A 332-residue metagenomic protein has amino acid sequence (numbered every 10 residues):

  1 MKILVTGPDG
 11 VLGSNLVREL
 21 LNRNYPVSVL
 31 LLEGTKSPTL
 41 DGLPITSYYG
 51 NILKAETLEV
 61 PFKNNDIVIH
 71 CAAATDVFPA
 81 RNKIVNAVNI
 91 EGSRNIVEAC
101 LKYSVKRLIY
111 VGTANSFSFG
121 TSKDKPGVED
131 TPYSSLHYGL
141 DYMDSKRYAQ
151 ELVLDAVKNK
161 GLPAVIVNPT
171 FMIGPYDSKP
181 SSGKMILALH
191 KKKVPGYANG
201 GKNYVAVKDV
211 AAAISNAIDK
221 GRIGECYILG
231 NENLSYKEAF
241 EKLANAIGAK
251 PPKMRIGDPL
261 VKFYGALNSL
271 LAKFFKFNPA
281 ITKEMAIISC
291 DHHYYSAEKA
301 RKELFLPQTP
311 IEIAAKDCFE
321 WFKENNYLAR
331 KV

Functional and structural regions predicted by a protein language model:
I3-R23: N-terminal Rossmann NAD(P)H-binding glycine-rich loop of SDR-like oxidoreductase domains
T35-D41, I45-E91, A99: NAD(P)H-binding glycine-rich loop region in Rossmannoid oxidoreductase-like domains and their noncatalytic homologs
V77, A114-D124, M172-K179: Conserved catalytic-site region of short-chain dehydrogenase/reductase
E91-D141: Conserved Rossmann-fold NAD(P)-dependent oxidoreductase catalytic core, especially the SDR/UDP-sugar
H137-V165: Active-site Tyr-X1-5-Lys
Y148, P180-S181, A198-D219, G224-E225: Substrate-positioning beta->alpha
K160-I166, T170-N203: NAD(P)-dependent short-chain dehydrogenase/reductase
A213-A280, A297, K302, P310-V332: Mid/C-terminal beta-alpha module of Rossmann-like enzyme folds, strongest in SDR-family dehydrogenases/epimerases
